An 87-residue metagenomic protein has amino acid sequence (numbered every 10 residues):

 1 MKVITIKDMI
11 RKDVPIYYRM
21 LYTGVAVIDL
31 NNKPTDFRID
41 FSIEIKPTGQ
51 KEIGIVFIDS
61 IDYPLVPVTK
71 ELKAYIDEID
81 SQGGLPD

Functional and structural regions predicted by a protein language model:
M1-I10: A short, amphipathic edge element
I10-R19, L30-N32: Short, solvent-exposed beta-strand/turn "edge" segments of beta-rich domains on protein surfaces
A26-I28, I43: Hydrophobic beta-strand positions in extracellular immunoglobulin-like domains
T35-D87: Acidic, low-complexity intrinsically disordered segments
